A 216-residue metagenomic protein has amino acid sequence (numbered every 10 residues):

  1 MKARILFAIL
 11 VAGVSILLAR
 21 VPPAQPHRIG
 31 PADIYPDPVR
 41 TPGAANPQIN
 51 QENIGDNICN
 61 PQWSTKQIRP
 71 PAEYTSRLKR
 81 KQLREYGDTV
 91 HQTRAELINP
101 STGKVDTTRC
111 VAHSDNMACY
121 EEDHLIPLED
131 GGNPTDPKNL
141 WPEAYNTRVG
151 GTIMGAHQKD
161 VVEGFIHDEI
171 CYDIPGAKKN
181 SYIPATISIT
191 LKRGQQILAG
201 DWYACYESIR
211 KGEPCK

Functional and structural regions predicted by a protein language model:
A3-E121, L128-K216: Nuclease and nuclease-like effector domains acting on nucleic acids or nucleotide cofactors
